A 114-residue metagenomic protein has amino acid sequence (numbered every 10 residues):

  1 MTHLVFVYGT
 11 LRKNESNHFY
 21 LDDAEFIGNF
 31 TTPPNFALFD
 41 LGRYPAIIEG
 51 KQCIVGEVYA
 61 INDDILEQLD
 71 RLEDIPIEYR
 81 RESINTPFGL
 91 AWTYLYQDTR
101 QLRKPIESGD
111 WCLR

Functional and structural regions predicted by a protein language model:
T2-R114: Glycine-aromatic micro-motifs
